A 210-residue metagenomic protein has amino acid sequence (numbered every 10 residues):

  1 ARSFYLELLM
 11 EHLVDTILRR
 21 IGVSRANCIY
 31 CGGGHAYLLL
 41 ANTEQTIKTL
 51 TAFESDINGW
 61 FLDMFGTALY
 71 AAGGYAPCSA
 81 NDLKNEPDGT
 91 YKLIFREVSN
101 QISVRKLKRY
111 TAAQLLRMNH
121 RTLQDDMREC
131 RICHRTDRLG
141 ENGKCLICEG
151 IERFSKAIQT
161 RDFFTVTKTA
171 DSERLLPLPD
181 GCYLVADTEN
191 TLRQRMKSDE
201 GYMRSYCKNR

Functional and structural regions predicted by a protein language model:
A1-R210: Regulatory and interdomain segments flanking nucleotide-handling catalytic cores in signaling/defense enzymes
